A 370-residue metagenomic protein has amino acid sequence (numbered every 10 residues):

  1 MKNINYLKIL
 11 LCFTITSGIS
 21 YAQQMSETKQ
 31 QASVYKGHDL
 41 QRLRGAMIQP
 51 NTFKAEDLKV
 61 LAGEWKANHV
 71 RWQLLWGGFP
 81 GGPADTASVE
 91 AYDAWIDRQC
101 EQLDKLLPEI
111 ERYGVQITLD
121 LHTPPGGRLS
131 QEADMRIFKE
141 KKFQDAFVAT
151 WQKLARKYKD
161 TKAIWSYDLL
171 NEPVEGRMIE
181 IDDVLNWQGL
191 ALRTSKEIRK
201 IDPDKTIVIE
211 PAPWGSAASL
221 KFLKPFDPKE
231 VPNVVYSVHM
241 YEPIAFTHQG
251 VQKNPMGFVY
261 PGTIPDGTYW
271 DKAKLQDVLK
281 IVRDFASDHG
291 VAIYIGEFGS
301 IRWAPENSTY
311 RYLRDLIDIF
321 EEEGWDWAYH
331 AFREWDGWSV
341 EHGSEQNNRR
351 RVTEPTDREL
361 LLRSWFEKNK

Functional and structural regions predicted by a protein language model:
M1-I9: Bacterial N-terminal signal peptides that target proteins for export
K8-G18: Bacterial N-terminal signal peptides
A22-D93, P108, F285: N-terminal carbohydrate-binding accessory modules
E27, A32, K141-Y269, V278-I301 (+1 more regions): Active-site region of glycoside hydrolase catalytic domains
R42-I48, N68-L74, G78, I117-D120 (+5 more regions): Structural recognition of the beta-strand scaffold that forms the well-ordered cores of secreted hydrolase catalytic
N51-N68, S88-T123, Q131-D168, L190-K200: An active-site-proximal structural segment forming one wall of the substrate-binding cleft that immediately precedes
G78-Q99, P125-K142, E175-E180, S339-N347: Surface-exposed, active-site-proximal loop segments in enzymatic domains
P305-K370: Aromatic-rich peripheral "rim/lid" segments of glycoside hydrolase catalytic domains that contact and position glycan
